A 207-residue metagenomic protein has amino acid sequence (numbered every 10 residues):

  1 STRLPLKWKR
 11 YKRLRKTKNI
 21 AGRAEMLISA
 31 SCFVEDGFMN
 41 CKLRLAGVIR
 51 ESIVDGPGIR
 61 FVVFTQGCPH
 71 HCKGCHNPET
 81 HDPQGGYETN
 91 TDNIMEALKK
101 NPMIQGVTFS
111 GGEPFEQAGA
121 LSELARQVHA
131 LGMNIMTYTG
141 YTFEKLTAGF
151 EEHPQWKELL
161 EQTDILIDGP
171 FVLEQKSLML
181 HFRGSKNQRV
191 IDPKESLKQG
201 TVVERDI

Functional and structural regions predicted by a protein language model:
R23-E25, S29-A30: Intrinsically disordered, low-complexity segments enriched in serine/proline and basic residues
C32-F64, K73, N77-P83, T201-I207: N-terminal [4Fe-4S]-dependent radical SAM core
L43-L45, I59, N77-L159: Conserved Radical SAM active-site core
N101-T108, I167-P170, L197-I207: Conserved C-terminal portion of the radical SAM core fold that forms the substrate/S-adenosylmethionine-binding
Q117-H129, K176-I207: P-loop/Walker A phosphate-binding loop and immediately adjacent motor/lid segment at beta-alpha junctions
F150-Q175: Structural recognition of alpha->loop->beta junctions
